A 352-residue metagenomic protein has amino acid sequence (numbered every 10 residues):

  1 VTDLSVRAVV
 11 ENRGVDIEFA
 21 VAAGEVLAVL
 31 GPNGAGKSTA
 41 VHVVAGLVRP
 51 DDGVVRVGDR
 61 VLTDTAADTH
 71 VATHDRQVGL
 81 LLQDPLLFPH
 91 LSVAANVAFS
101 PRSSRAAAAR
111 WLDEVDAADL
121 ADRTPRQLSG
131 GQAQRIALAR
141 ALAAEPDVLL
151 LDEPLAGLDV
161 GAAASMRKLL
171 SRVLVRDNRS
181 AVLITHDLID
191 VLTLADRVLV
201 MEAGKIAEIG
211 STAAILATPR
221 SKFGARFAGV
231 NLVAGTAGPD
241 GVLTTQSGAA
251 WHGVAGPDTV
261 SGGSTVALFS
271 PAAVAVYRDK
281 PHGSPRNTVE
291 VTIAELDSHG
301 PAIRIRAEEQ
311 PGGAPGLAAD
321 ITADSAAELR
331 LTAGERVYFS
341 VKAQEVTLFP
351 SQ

Functional and structural regions predicted by a protein language model:
R60-T65, R105-L120, L169-R172: Conserved ABC ATPase "signature" region
L62-G79, I215, P219: ABC ATPase NBD coupling module
T124-L128, Q132: Conserved ABC ATPase signature
A143-D147: A short, proline-enriched helix->beta-strand linker immediately N-terminal to the Walker B motif in ABC-type P-loop
L149-E153: Catalytic Walker B motif of ABC-type/P-loop ATPase nucleotide-binding domains
A203-G204: Conserved ABC ATPase "signature" C-loop
A249-D297, A323-Q352: Glycine/charge-rich catalytic "coupling/switch" loops of P-loop NTPases
